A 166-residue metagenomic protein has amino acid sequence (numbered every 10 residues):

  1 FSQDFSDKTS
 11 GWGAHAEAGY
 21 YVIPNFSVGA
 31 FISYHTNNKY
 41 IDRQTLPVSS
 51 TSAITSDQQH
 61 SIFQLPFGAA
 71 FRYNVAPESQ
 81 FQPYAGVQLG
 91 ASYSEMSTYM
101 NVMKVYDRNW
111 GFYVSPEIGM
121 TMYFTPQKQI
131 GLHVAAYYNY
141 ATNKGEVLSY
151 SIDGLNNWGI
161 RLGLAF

Functional and structural regions predicted by a protein language model:
F1-D7, S33-Q64, A91-W110, T142-W158: Flexible, solvent-exposed loop segments that connect beta-strands
F1-I23, S27-V28, A165: Short glycine/proline- and aromatic-enriched beta-strand/turn motifs that initiate or cap beta-hairpins
W12, L65, F81, F112-V114 (+1 more regions): Exposed loop/turn and edge beta-strand positions of beta-sandwich/beta-sheet ligand-binding modules
A16-A18, A30-I32, F67-A69, P83-L89 (+3 more regions): Membrane-embedded beta-strand positions of outer-membrane beta-barrel proteins
Y20, Y73-V75, M120-F124, Y140 (+1 more regions): Residue-level signature of outer-membrane beta-barrel architecture
N25-V28, S79-F81, T125-I130: Repeated loop/turn-to-beta-strand initiation elements of outer-membrane beta-barrel proteins
G68, G154-F166: Outer-membrane beta-barrel "beta-signal"
A70-M103: Surface-exposed, polar helix/loop patches in the mature regions of secreted/periplasmic/lumenal proteins that form
